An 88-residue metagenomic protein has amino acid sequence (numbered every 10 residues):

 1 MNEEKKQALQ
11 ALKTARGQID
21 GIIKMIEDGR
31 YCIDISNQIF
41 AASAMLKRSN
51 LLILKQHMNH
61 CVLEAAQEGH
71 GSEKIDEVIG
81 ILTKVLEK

Functional and structural regions predicted by a protein language model:
M1-K88: Solvent-exposed interaction patches of small proteins and small membrane subunits
